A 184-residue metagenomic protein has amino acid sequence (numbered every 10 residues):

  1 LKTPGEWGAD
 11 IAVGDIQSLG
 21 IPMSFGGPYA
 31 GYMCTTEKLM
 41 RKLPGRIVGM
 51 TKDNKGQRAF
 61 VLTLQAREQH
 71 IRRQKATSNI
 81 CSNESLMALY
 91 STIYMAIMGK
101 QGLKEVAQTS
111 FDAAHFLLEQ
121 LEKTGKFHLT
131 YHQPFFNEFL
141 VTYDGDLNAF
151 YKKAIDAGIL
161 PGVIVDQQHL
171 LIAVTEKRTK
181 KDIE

Functional and structural regions predicted by a protein language model:
L1-V61, K126, V141, N148-K152 (+1 more regions): Conserved PLP-enzyme active-site core in the AAT-like
P4, S18-M23, C34, S78-S82 (+2 more regions): Alpha-helix capping and helix-loop boundary segments enriched in small/acidic/polar residues
G5, A96, I155: Short polybasic/polar patches that bind polyanions
Q17-L19, P28-A30, T35-M40, D53 (+7 more regions): Short, glycine-/Ser/Thr-/acidic-enriched flexible segments
S24-F25, K75, I183-E184: Short conserved micro-motifs at the rims of enzyme active sites and ligand-binding pockets
G56-K123, F127-H128, F135: Structural motif of enzymes handling amino- and sulfur-group chemistry
Q101-D182: Conserved C-terminal alpha-helix-loop-beta "cap" of PLP-dependent enzymes that closes/shapes the active-site mouth
